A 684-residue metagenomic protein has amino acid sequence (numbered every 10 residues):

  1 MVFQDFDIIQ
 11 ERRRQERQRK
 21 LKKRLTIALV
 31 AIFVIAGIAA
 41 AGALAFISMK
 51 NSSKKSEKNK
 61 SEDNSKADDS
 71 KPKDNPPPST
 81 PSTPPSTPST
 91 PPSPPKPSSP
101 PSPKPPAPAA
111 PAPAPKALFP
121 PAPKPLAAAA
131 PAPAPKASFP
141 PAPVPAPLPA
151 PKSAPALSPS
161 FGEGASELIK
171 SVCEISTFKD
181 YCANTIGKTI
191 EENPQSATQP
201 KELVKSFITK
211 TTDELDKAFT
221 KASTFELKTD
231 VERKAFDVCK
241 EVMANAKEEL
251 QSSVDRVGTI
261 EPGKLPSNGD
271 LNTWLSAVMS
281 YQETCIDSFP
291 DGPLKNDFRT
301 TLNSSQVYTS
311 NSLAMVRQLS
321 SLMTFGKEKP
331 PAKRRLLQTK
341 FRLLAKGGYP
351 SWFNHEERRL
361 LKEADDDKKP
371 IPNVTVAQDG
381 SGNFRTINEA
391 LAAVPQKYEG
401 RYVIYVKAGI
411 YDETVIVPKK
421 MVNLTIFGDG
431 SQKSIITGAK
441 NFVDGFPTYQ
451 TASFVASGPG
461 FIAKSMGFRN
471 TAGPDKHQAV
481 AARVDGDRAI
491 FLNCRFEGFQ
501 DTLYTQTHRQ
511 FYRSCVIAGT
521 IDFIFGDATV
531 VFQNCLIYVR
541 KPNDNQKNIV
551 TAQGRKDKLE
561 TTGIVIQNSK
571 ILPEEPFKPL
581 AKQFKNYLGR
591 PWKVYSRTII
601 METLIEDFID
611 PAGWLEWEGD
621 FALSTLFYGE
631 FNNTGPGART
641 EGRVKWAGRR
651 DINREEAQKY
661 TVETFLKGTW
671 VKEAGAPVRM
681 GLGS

Functional and structural regions predicted by a protein language model:
V2-A41, S56-N64, P149-P151, L157-P159 (+5 more regions): Sequence-level preference for short, compositionally simple segments enriched in small aliphatic or small polar residues
V2-T26, F33, G37, A45-N245 (+4 more regions): Plant P/S/T-rich low-complexity glycomodules
C173, C182, C239, M243-A246 (+5 more regions): Functionally engaged cysteine thiol sites
I175-N184, P266-F289, F511-Y512, K593-I609: Hydrophobic/aromatic-rich, well-ordered segments within soluble, folded domains that form packed cores
K217-K221, S253, Y281-F289, P576-F577 (+1 more regions): Extended, well-ordered alpha-helical segments in internal regulatory regions
